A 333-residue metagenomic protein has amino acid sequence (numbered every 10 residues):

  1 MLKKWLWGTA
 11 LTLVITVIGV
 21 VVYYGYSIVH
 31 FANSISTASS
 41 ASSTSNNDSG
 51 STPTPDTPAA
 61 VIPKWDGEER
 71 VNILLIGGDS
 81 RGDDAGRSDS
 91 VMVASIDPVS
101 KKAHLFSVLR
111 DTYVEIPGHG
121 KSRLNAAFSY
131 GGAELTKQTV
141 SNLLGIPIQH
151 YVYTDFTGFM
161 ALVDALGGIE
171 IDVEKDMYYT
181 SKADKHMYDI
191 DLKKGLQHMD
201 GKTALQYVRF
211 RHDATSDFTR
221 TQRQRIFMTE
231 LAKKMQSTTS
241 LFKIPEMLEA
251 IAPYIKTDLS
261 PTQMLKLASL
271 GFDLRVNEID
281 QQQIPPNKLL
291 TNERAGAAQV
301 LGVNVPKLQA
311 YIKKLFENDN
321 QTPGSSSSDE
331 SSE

Functional and structural regions predicted by a protein language model:
L2-S100, V300-V303: Entry/capping segment at the start of metal-dependent catalytic domains with acidic active-site entry clusters
D56-A59, P63, V71, K256-E333: C-terminal solvent-exposed extensions
D66-E69, D83-R87, P117, S129-E134 (+8 more regions): Solvent-exposed, acidic/flexible segments
E68-V71, G86-V91, S100-V108, H119 (+8 more regions): Extracytoplasmic
D79-D83, S122-Y130, G145-H150, K194 (+4 more regions): Second-shell loop/turn segments in exported
H104-G131, K175, S181, K194: Flexible, solvent-exposed short loops/turns enriched in glycine
A126, Y130-H186: Amphipathic, coiled-coil-like alpha-helical scaffolding segments used for oligomerization/assembly
D164-F242, S332-E333: Flexible, polar/acidic helix-loop-strand segments at domain edges
